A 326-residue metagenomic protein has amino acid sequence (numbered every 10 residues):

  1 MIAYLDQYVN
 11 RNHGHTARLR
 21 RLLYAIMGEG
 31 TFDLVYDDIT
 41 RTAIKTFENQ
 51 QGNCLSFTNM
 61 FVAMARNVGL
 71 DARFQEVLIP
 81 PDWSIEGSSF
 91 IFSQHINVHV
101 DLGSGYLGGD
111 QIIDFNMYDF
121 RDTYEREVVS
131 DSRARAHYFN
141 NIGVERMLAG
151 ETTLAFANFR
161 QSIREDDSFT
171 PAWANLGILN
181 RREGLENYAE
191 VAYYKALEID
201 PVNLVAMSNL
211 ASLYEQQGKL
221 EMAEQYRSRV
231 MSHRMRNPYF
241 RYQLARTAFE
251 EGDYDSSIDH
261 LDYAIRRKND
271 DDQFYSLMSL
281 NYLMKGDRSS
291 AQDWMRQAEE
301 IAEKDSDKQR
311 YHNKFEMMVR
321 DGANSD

Functional and structural regions predicted by a protein language model:
M1-T46, F90: Secondary-structure boundary elements
L34-W173, Y188-E198: Long, contiguous interaction/recruitment modules in multidomain scaffold/adaptor proteins
N141, N175, N209, Q243 (+2 more regions): Canonical tetratricopeptide repeat
E165, I199, S232-R234, R267-K268 (+1 more regions): Structural marker of alpha-solenoid helical repeat scaffolds
S276-D326: Terminal, low-structured helical/coil segments at or just beyond the last alpha-helical repeat
